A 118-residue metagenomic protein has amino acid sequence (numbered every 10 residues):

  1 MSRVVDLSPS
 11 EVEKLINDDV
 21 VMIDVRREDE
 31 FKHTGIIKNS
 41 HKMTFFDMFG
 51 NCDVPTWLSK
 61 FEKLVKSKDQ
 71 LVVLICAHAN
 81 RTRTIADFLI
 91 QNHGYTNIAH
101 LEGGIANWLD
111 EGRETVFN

Functional and structural regions predicted by a protein language model:
M1-V20, E28-L71, N80-N118: Rhodanese-like catalytic fold shared by cysteine-dependent sulfurtransferases and DSP/PTP-type phosphatases
L74-C76: Short, surface-exposed ligand- or partner-binding patches at beta-edge/loop junctions that are enriched in aromatics
